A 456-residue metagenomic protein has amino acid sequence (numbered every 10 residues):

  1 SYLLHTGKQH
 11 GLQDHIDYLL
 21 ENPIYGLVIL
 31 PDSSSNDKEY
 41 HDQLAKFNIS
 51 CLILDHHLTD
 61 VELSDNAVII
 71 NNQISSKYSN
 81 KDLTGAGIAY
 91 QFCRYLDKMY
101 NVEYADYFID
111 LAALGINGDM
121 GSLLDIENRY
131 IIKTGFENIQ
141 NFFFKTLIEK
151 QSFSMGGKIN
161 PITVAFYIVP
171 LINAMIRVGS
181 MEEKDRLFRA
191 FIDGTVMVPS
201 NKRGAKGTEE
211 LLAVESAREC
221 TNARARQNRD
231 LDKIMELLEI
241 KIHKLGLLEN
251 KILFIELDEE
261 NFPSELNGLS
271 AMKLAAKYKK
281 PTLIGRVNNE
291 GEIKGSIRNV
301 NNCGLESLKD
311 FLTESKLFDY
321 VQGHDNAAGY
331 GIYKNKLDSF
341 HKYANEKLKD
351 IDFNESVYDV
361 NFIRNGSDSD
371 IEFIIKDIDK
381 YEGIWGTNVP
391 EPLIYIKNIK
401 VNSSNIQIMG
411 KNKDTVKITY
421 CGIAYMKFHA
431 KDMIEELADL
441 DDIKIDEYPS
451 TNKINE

Functional and structural regions predicted by a protein language model:
S1-L27, K46-I49, D65, D97-K342 (+2 more regions): Hydrophobic helix-and-loop "lid/oligomerization" segment in the mid-to-C-terminal part of catalytic domains
L4-H5, S33-S34, H56-T59, N72-S75 (+1 more regions): Short, ordered loop/turn segments at secondary-structure junctions
P23-P31, Y40-H41: Transmembrane helical cores of multi-pass secondary ion antiporters/exchangers
Q43, D60-A67: Short loop/helix-cap segments at secondary-structure boundaries that form the rim of catalytic
Y78-A86, Y320: Short glycine/threonine-rich catalytic loop with a Thr-x-Gly-x-Asp
A328, K336-F340, S367, D432-E456: OB-fold single-stranded nucleic acid-binding module
R364-I423: Accessory interdomain/linker segments of ATP-dependent helicases and helicase-like nucleic-acid enzymes that mediate
Y420-L437: Beta-strand/loop nucleic-acid-binding surfaces
